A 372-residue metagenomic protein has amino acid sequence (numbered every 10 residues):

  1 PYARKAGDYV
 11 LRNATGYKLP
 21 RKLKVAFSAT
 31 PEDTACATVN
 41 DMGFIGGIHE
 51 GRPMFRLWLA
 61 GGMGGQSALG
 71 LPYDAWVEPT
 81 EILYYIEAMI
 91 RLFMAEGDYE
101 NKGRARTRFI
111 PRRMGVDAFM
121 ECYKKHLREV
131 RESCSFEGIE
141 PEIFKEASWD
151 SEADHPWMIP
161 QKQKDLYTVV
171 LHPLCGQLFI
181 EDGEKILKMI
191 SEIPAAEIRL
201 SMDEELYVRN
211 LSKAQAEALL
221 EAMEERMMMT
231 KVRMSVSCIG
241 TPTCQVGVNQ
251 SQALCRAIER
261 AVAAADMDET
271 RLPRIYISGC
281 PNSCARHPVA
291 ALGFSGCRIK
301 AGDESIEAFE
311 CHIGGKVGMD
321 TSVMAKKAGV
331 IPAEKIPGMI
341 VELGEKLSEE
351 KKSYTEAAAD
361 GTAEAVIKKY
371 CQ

Functional and structural regions predicted by a protein language model:
P1-M54, Y84, H172-E304: Small-residue-enriched alpha-helical segments and adjacent helix-cap loops that form tight helix-helix packing
G7, L23-A26, F136, E140 (+2 more regions): Non-catalytic interaction/regulatory segments
Y17-K124, A290-K352: Mobile "lid/hinge" segments at catalytic clefts and subdomain interfaces of large enzymes
D33, F44, I48-G51, W149-L166: N-terminal basic/disordered segments at the start of proteins
R56-L59, R91-M94, E152-W157, K188-A196: Short amphipathic beta-strand starts and helix->beta connectors
S67-A75, W157-Q177: Short glycine-/aliphatic-rich beta-strand segments at the starts of folded cytosolic domains
M94-K162, L206, N210-L219, R226: Terminal amphipathic helices with adjacent charged low-complexity linkers/tails
V317, L347-K352, E356-Q372: Radical SAM enzyme core and accessory elements
